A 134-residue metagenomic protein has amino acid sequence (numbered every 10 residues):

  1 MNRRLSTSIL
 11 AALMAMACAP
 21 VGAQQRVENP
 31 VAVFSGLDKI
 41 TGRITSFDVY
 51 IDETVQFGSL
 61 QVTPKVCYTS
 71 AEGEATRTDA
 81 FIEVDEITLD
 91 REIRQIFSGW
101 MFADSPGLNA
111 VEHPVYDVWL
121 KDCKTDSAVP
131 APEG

Functional and structural regions predicted by a protein language model:
N2-R4, V21-G134: N- and C-terminal low-complexity/disordered segments
S8-A17: Bacterial N-terminal signal peptides
